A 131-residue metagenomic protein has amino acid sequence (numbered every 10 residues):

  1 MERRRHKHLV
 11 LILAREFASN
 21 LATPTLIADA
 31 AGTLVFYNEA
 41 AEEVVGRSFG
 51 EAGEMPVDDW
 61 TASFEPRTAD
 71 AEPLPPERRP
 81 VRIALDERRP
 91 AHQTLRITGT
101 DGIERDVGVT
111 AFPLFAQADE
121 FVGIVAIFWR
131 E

Functional and structural regions predicted by a protein language model:
R5-A30: Sensory modules in modular signal-transduction proteins
L34-V35: Conserved hydrophobic beta-strand signature of PAS-family and PAS-like sensory domains
N38-E42: N-terminal capping loop/helix in small sensory signaling domains highlighted by a polar->aromatic N-x2-3-F motif
A52-G99: Terminal output helix/cap of sensory domains in signal transduction proteins
P80, V109-F112, I127: PAS-family sensory domains
H92-R96, I103-V109, V125: PAS/PAC sensory module
T100, L114-A116: Sensor-regulatory modules in signal-transduction proteins
D119-E131: PAS-family sensory domains
